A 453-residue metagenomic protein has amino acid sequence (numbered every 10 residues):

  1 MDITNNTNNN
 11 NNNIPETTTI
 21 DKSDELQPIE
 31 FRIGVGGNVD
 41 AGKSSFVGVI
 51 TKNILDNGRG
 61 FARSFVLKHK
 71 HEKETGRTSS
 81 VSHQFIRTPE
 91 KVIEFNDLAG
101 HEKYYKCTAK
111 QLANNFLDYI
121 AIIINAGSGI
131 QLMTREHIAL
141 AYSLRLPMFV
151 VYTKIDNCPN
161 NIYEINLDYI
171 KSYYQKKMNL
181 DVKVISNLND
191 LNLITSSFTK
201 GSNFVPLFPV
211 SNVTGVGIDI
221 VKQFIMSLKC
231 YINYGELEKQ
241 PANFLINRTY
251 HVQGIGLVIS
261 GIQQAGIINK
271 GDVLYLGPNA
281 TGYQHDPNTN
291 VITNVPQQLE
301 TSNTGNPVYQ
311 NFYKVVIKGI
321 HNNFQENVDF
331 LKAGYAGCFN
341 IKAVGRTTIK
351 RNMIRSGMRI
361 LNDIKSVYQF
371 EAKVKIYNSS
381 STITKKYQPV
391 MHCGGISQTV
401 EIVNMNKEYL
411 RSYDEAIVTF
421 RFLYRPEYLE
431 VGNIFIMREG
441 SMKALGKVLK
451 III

Functional and structural regions predicted by a protein language model:
N5-N13: Intrinsically disordered, low-complexity regions enriched in glycine and serine
E16-K106, A121: P-loop NTPase switch module centered on the Walker A-proximal segment
E25, C158-N160, A343-I453: C-terminal effector modules of nucleic-acid-centric enzymes and ribosome-associated factors
E25, V39, Q175-S380: Conserved catalytic-core segments of large NTP-driven translation/proteostasis enzymes
D40, F46, G76, D97 (+11 more regions): Residue-level signature of catalytic and energy-coupling elements of molecular machines, predominantly ATP/GTP-dependent
S82, I86-I93, H101, Y142-R145 (+1 more regions): Intrinsically disordered, low-complexity, Ser/Thr/Glu/Asp/Lys/Arg-enriched terminal regions and linkers of eukaryotic
Y105-S128, H137-P147: Inter-motif core of Ras-like GTPase G domains
N125-A126, F149-I165, I185-I194, L207-V216 (+1 more regions): G-domain G4 guanine-recognition motif of GTPases
